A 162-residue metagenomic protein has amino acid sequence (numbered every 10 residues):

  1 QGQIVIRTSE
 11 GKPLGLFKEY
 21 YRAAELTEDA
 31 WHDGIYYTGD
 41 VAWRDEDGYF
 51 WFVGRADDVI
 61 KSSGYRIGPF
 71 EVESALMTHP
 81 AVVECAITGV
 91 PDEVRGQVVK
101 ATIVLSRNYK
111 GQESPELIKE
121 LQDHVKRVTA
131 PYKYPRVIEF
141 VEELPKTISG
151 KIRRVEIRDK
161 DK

Functional and structural regions predicted by a protein language model:
G2: Glycine-centered, small-residue-biased loops immediately flanking beta-strands in adenine/cofactor-binding cores
V5: Histidine- and acidic-residue-rich, metal-dependent catalytic cores
T8-P13, K18-E19, L26-D29, V41-K133 (+3 more regions): AMP-binding/adenylate-forming catalytic core of the ANL superfamily
I138-V141: General small-molecule cofactor/ligand-binding pocket signal
